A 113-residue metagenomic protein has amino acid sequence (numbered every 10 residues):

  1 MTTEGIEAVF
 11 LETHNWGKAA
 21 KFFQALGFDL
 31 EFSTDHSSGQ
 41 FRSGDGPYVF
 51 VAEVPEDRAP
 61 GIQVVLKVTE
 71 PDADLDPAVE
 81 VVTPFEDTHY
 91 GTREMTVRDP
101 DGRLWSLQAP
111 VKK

Functional and structural regions predicted by a protein language model:
M1, G39-F41, V54-E56, E86-D87 (+1 more regions): Short secondary-structure boundary/capping segments
M1-T2, K113: Short, low-complexity, intrinsically disordered N-terminal peptides in bacterial proteins
T3-E4, F10-Y48: Core segments of cupin and vicinal oxygen chelate
G5-V9, P60-V64, R93: Short amphipathic alpha-helical segments
N15-G17, V64-L104, A109-K112: Vicinal oxygen chelate
D29-Q63, L104-P110: Conserved short beta-strand elements that form part of the metal-binding/catalytic scaffold of enzyme active sites
